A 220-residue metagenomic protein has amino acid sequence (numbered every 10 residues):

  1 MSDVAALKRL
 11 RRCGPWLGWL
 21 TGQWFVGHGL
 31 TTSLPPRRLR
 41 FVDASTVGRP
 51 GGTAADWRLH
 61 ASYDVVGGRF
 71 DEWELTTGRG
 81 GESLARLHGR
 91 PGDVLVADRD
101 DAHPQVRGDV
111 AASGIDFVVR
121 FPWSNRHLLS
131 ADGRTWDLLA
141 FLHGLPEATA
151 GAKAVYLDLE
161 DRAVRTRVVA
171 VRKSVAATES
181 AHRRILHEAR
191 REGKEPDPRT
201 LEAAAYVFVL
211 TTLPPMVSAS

Functional and structural regions predicted by a protein language model:
M1-R12, G22, P36-R38, R49-S220: Single, function-defining residue in the core of a domain
W16-T31: Short Lys/Arg-enriched helix C-cap and helix-to-coil transition segments that create basic nucleic-acid-contact patches
V42-V47: Long, charge-dense accessory insertions within large macromolecular proteins
